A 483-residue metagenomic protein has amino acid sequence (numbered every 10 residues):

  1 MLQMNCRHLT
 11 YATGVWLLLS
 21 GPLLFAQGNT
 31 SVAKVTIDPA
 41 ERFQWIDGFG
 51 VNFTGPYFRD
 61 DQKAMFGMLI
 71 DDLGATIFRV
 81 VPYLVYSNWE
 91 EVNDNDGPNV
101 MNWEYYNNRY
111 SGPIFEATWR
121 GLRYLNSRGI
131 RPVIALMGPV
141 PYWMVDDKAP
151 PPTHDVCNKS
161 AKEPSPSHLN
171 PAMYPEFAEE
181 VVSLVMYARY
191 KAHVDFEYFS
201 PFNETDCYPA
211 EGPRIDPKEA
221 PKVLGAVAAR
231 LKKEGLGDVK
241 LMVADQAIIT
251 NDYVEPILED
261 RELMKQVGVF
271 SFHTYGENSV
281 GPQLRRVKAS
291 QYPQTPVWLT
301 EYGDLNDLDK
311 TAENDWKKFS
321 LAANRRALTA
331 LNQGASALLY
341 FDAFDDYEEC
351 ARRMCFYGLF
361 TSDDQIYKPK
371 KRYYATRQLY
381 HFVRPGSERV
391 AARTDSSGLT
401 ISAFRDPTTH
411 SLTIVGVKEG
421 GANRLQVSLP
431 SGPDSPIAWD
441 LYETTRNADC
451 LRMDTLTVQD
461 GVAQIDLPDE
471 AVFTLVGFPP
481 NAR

Functional and structural regions predicted by a protein language model:
A12-P22: Bacterial N-terminal signal peptides
G28-M68: N-terminal module-boundary/linker segments of secreted carbohydrate-active enzymes
D47-F53, T76-P82, P132-L136, E197-P201 (+6 more regions): Structural recognition of the beta-strand scaffold that forms the well-ordered cores of secreted hydrolase catalytic
L73-E262: Substrate-binding cleft and catalytic face of glycoside hydrolase catalytic domains, especially the flexible beta-alpha
M186, P213-N324, Q333: Noncatalytic carbohydrate-binding groove/subsite architecture in carbohydrate-active enzymes
P296-Q378, R389-S396: Aromatic/acidic polysaccharide-binding cleft in carbohydrate-active enzymes
T394-I437, E470: Carbohydrate-binding surface patches
L456-R483: C-terminal beta-strand-rich structural cap/linker in extracellular carbohydrate-active enzymes
